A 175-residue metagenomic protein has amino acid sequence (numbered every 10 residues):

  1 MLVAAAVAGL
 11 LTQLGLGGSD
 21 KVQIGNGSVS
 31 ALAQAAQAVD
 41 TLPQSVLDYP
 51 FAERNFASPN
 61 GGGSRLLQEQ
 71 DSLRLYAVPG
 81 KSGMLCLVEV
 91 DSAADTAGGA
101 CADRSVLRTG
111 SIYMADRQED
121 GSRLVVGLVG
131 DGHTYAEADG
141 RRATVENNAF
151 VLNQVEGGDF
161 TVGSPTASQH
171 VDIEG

Functional and structural regions predicted by a protein language model:
M1-Q13: Hydrophobic membrane-insertion alpha-helices, especially the h-region of bacterial N-terminal signal peptides
V3-A6, Y113, T134: N-terminal cationic amphipathic segment used for targeting or macromolecule association
L14-D91, H170, G175: Extracytoplasmic low-complexity, Pro/Thr/Ser/Ala/Gly-rich segments that lie immediately after a secretion/anchoring
Q68-Q70, E119, Q154-E156: Flexible, charged surface loops at secondary-structure boundaries
L87-L124, T144-A149: A short, surface-exposed interaction/processing loop segment used at functional sites
V125-V129: Aromatic/hydrophobic beta-strand junction motif of beta-rich domains
T134-G175: Ser/Thr-rich low-complexity repeats and stalk/linker segments
